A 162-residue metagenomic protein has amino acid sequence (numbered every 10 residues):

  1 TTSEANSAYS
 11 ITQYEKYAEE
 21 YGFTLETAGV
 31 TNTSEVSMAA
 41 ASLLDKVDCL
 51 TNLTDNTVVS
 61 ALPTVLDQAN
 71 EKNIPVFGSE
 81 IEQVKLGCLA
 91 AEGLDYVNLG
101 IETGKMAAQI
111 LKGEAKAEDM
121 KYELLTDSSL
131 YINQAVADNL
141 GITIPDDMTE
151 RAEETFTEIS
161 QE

Functional and structural regions predicted by a protein language model:
T1, V47-V59, V76-S79: Periplasmic-binding protein-like
T1-Y21, K121-V136: An alpha-beta-alpha
E15-T33: Short beta-strand elements in bilobed, periplasmic/extracellular small-molecule ligand-binding domains
G29-L43: Structural motif
V36-M38, V84-G93: Glycine-rich, charge-decorated loop segments at or immediately adjacent to ligand/cofactor-binding or catalytic sites
V65-G87: Venus flytrap/periplasmic-binding-protein-like
L94-G113: Hydrophobic alpha-helical segments within soluble ligand-binding/sensing domains
Q109-E162: Hinge/cleft segment of the Venus flytrap/periplasmic-binding protein
